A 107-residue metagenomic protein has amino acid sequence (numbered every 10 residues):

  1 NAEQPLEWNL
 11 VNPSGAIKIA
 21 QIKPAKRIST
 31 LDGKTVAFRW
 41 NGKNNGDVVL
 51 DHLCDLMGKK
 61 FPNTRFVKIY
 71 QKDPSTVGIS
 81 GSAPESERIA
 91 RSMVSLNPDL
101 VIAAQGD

Functional and structural regions predicted by a protein language model:
A2-D107: Metallocofactor- and cofactor-centric catalytic cores in central/energy metabolism, strongly enriched
